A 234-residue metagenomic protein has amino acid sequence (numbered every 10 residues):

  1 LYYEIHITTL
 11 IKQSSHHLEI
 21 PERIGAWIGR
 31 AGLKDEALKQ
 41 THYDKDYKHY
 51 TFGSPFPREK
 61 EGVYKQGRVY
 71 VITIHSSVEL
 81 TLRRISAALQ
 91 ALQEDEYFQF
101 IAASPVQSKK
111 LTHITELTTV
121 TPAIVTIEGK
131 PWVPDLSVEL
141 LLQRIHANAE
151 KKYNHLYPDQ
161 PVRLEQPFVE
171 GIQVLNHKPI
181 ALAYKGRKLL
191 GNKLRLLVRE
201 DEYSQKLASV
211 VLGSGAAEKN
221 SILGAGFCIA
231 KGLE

Functional and structural regions predicted by a protein language model:
L1-E234: RNA-interacting cores
